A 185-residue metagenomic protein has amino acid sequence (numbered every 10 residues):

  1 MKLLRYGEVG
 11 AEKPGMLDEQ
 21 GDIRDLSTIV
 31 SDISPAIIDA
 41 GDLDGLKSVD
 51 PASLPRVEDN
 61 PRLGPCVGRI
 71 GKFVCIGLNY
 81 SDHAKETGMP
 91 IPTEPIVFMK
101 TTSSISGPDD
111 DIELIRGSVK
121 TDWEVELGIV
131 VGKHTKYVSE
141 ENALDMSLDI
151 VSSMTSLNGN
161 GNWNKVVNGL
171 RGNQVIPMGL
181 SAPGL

Functional and structural regions predicted by a protein language model:
M1-P95, N158: N-terminal non-catalytic cap/leader segment that marks the start of a structured domain
I70-L185: Glycine-enriched loop-and-adjacent helix/strand subsegments that border the catalytic/binding cleft of enzyme cores
